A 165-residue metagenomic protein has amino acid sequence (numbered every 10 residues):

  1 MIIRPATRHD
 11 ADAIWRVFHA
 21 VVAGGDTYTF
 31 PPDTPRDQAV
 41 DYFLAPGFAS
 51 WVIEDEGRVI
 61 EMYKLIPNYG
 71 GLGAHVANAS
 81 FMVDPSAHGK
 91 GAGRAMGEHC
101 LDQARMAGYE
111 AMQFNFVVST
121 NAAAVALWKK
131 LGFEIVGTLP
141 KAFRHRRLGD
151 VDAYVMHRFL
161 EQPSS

Functional and structural regions predicted by a protein language model:
I2-I14: A short beta-loop-alpha structural element at the N-terminal edge of CoA-dependent acyl/N-acetyltransferase catalytic
R8, T27-S86, G97-E98, Q103 (+1 more regions): Acetyl-CoA-dependent GNAT
R58-E61, A123, D150: Glycine-rich acetyl-CoA-binding "A-motif" of GNAT/NAT acetyltransferases
F81-M82, F116, L139, H145-S165: Terminal substrate-recognition subdomain of acyl/acetyltransferases
H88, F114-A124, F143: Conserved beta-strand-loop-alpha-helix junction that forms the acyl-donor binding cleft
G89-A104, A126-K130: Conserved acetyl-CoA-binding loop-helix of GNAT-fold acetyltransferases
A104-V117: Conserved GNAT acetyl-CoA-binding A-motif
K129-L139: Conserved acetyl-CoA-binding loop of GNAT-fold acetyltransferases
